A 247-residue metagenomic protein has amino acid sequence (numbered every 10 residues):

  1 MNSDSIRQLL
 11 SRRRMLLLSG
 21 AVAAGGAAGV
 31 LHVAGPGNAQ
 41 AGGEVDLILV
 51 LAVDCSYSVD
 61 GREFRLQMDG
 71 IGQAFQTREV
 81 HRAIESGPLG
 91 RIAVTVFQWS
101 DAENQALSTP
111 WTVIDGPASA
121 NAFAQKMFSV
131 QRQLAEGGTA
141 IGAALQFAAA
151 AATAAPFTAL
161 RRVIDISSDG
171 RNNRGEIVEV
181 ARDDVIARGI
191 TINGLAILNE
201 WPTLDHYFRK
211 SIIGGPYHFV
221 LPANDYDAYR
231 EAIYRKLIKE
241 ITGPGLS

Functional and structural regions predicted by a protein language model:
M1-R14, L18-A28: N-terminal secretory signal peptides
G29-L47: C-terminal segment of N-terminal export signals and the immediately downstream linker at the start of the mature
G42-P110, A144, A148, V163-S167 (+1 more regions): Von Willebrand factor
G90, F157-V163, R188-N193, H218: Loop/turn elements at helix/coil->beta-strand transitions in domains of secreted/extracellular proteins
A106, I114, A118-R162, G194-L204 (+1 more regions): Von Willebrand factor
E136-A187, I238, T242, L246-S247: Exposed acidic/Ser/Thr-rich ligand/metal-binding surfaces
G170-S211: VWA/integrin I-like adhesion module and closely mimicked acidic/polar interface patches used
E200-G245: Von Willebrand factor A/integrin I-like adhesion domains
